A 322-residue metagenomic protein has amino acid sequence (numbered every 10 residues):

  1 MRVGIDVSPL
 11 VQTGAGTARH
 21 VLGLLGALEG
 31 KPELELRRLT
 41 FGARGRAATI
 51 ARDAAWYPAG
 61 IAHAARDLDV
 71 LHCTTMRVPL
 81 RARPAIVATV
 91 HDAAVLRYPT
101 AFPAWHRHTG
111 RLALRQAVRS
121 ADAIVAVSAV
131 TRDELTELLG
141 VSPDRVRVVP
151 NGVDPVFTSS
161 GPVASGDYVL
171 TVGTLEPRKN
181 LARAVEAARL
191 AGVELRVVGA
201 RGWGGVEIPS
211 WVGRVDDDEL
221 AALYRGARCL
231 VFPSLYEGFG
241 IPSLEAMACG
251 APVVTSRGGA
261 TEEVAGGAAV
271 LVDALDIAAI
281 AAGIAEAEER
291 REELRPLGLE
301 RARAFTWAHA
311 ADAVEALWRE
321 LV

Functional and structural regions predicted by a protein language model:
M1-V322: Carbohydrate transferase catalytic cores enriched for Leloir-type hexosyltransferases
